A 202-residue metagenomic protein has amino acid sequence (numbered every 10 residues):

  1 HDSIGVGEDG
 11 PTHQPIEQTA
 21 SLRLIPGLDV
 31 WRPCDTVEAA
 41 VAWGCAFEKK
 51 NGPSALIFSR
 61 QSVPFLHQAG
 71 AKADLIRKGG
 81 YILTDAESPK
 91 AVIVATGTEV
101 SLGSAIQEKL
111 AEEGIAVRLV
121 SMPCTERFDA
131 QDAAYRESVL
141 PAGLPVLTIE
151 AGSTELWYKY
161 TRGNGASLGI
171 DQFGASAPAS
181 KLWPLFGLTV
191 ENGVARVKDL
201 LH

Functional and structural regions predicted by a protein language model:
H1-D2, S21-L24: A glycine-rich helix N-cap at a beta->alpha junction
S3-P15, A39, E48-H202: Thiamine diphosphate
C34: TRNA-recognition modules of translation machinery and tRNA-sensing kinases, especially anticodon-binding
